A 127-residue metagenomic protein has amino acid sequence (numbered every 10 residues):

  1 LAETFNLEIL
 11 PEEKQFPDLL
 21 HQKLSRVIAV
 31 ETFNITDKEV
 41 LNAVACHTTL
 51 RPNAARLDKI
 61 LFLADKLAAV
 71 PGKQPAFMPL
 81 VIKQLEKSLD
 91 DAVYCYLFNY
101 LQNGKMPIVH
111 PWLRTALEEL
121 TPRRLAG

Functional and structural regions predicted by a protein language model:
L1-Y94: Divalent metal-dependent catalytic cores for phosphoryl transfer on phosphate-bearing substrates
N99-G127: Charged phosphate-binding loop/patch that engages nucleotide di/tri-phosphates or the phosphate backbone of nucleic
